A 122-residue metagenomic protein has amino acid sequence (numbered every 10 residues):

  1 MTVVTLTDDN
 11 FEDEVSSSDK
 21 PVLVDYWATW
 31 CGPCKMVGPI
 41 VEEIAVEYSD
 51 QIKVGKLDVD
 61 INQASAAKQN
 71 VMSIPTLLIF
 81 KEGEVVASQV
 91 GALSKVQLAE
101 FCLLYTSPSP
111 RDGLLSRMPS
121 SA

Functional and structural regions predicted by a protein language model:
V4-K20: A short beta-strand-turn-helix
D19-W27: Short active-site neighborhood of thiol/selenol oxidoreductases, capturing the structured segment around
P21, G38-K56: Conserved helix-turn-beta segment immediately C-terminal to the redox Cys motif in thioredoxin-like folds
Y26-I40: Conserved redox-active cysteine motifs that mediate thiol-disulfide chemistry, especially di-cysteine Cys-X(1-2)-Cys
C31, Y105-P110: Conserved small/polar residues in nucleotide/adenosyl-binding loops
Q69-L78: Structural micro-motif
K81-L104: Non-catalytic, surface beta->alpha helical segment in thiol-disulfide oxidoreductase systems
P110-D112, S116-A122: Positively charged, low-complexity/disordered segments
